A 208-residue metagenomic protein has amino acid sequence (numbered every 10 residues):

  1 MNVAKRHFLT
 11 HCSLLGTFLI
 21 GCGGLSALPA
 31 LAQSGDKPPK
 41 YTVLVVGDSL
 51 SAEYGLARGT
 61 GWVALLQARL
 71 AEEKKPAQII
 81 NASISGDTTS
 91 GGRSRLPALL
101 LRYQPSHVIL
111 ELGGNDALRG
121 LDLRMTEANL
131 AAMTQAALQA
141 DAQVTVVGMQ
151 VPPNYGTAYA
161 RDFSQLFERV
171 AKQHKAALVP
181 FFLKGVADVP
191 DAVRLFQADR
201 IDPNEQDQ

Functional and structural regions predicted by a protein language model:
M1-L19, G23-L28: N-terminal secretory signal peptides and thylakoid transit peptides that target proteins across membranes
N2, K40, T60, D202-E205: Short, solvent-exposed loop/helix junctions and linker helices that flank or host conserved functional motifs
K5-L9, Q33, Q67, P203-N204: Generic low-polarity alpha-helical segments
S13, P39-K40, A171: Intrinsically disordered, low-complexity proline-rich regions
L28, S90-R93: Short gly/ser/thr-rich secondary-structure transition/capping motifs
L31-S85, R95-Q104: Serine-esterase "nucleophile elbow" of acetyl-processing enzymes
G55, I80-T89, L118-L121, R200: Acidic/histidine-rich helix-loop elements that form or flank divalent-metal/phosphate-binding sites at the catalytic
L65-K75, R93-Q208: Alpha-helical cap/lid subdomain in secreted, periplasmic, or secretory-pathway luminal O-acyl-processing enzymes
